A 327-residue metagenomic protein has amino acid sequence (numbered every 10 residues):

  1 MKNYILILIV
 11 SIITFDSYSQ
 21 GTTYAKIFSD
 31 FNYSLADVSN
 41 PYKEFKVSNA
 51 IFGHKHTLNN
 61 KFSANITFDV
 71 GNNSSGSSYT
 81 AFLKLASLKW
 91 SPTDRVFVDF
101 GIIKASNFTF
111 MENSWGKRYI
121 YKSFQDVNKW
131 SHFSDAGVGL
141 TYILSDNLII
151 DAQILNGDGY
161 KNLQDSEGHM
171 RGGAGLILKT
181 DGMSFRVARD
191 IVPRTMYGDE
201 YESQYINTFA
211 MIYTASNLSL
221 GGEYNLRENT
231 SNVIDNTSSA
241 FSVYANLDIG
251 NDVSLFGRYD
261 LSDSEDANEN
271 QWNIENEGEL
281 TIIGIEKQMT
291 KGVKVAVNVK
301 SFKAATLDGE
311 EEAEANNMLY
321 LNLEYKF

Functional and structural regions predicted by a protein language model:
Y4-I13: Sec-dependent N-terminal signal peptides
F15-S19: Sec/Tat signal peptide C-region and signal peptidase I cleavage site
G21-Y33, N40-G157, G168-G172, L176-F185 (+2 more regions): Outer membrane beta-barrel
Y24, F28-P41, G76-S78, A86-S91 (+3 more regions): Outer-membrane beta-barrel pore domains
N107-F110, D158-L163, R194-M196: Short, well-ordered, mixed-charge alpha-helical segments that flank or form enzyme active sites
H132, Q164-R171, G175, D199-I206 (+1 more regions): Short, contiguous, pocket-lining structural segments that sit at or immediately flank catalytic/ligand-binding sites
D151-Q153, K161-D165, R186-A188, Y197-D199: A short secondary-structure junction signal
